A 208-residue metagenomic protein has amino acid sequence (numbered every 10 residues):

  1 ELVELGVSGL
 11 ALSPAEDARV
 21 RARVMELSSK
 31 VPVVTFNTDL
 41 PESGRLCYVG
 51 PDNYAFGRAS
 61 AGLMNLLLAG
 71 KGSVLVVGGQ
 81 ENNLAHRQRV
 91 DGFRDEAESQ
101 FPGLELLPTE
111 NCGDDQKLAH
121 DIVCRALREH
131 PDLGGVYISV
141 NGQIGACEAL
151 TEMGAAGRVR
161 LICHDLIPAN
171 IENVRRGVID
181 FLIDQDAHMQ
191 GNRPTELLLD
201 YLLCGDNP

Functional and structural regions predicted by a protein language model:
E1, E16, V49-A59, V76-D95 (+4 more regions): Hinge/beta->alpha junction and helix N-cap segments in small-molecule ligand-binding domains
E1-E4, S28-S29, M64-L67, K71 (+5 more regions): Non-catalytic structural scaffold of enzyme domains
V3, M64-L68, L127, T195-D206: Short, hydrophobic alpha-helical segments
S8, G72, G134, D180: Short acidic/polar active-site loop segments enriched in Thr and Asp
A11-M25, F93, P108-A169: Hydrophobic alpha-helical
R19-A55, I167-R175, I179: Flexible loop/hinge segments that line or gate small-molecule binding clefts
E81, A97, D186-P208: Hinge/cleft segment of the Venus flytrap/periplasmic-binding protein
